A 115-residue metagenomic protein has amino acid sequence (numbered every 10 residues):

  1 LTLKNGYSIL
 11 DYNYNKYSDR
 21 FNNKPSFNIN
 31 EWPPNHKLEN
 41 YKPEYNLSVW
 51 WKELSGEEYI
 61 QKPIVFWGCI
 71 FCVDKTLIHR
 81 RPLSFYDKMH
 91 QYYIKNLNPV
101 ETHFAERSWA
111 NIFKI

Functional and structural regions predicted by a protein language model:
L1-I115: ER/Golgi luminal nucleotide-sugar-dependent glycosyltransferases, focusing on the catalytic module
